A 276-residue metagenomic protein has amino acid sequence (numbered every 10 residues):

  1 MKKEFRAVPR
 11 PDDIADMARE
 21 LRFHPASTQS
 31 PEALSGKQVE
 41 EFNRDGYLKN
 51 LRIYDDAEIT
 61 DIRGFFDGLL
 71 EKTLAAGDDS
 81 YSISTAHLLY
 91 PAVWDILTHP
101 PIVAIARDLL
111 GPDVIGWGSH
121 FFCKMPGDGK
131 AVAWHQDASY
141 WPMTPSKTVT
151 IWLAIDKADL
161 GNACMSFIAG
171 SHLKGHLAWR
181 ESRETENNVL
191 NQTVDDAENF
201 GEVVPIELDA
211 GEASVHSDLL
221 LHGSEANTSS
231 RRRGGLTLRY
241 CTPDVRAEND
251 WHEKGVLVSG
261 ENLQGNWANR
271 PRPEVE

Functional and structural regions predicted by a protein language model:
M1-I115, D209: N-terminal auxiliary "cap/dimerization" subdomain that precedes the catalytic jelly-roll/cupin core of mononuclear
K2-T28, L70-K72, A213-V215, L219-E276: Non-heme Fe(II)/2-oxoglutarate
P31, Y47-K49, T150-A154, V203-P205 (+2 more regions): Conserved hydrophobic/aromatic beta-strand scaffold that supports enzyme active sites
V39, W94, Y140-W141, K157 (+1 more regions): Short secondary-structure boundary/capping segments
D55-D56, F122-K124, S139, A158 (+3 more regions): Short, solvent-exposed loop/turn segments at secondary-structure junctions
D79-Y90, I102-F167, H172: Conserved double-stranded beta-helix
M143-K147, E198, T228-R232: A generic structural micro-feature
L160-E225, V245, N262: Double-stranded beta-helix
